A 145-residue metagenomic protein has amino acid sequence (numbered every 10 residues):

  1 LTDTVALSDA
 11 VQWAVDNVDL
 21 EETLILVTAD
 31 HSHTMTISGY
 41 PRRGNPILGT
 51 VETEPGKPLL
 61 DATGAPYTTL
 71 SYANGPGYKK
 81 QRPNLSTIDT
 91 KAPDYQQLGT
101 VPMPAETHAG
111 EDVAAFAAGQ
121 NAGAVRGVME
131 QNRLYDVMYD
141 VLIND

Functional and structural regions predicted by a protein language model:
L1-D145: A post-motif C-terminal structural segment
